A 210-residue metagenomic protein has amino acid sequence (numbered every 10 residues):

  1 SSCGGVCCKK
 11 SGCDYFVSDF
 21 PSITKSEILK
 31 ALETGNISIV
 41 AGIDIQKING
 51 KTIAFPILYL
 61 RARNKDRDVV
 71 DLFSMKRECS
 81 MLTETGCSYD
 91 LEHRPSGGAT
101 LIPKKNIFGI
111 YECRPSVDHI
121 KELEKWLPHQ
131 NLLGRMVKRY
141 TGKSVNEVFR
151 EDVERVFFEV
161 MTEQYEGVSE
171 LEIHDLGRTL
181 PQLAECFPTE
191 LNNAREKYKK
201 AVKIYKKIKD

Functional and structural regions predicted by a protein language model:
S1-D210: Short loop/turn segments that flank or connect secondary-structure elements
